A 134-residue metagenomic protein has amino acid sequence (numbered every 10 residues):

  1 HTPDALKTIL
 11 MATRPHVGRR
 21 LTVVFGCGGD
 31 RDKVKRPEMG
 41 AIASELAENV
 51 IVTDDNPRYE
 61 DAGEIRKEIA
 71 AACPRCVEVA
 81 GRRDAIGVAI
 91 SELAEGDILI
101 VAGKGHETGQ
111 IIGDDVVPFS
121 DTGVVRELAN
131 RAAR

Functional and structural regions predicted by a protein language model:
H1-R134: ATP-dependent carboxylate-amine ligase
